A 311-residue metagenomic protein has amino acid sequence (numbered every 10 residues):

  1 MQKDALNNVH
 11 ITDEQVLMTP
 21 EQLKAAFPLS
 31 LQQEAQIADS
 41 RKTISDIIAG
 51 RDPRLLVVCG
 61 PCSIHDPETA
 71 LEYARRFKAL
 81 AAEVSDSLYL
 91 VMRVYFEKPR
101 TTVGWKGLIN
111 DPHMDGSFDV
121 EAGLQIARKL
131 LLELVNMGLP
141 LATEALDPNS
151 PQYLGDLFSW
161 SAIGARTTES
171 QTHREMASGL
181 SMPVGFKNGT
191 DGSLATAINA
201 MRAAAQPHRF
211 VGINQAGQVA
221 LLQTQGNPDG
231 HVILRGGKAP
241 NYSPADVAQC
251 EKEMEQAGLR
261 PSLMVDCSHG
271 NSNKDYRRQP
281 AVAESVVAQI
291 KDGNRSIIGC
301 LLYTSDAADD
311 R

Functional and structural regions predicted by a protein language model:
Q2-N8, S87-Y242, D246-V247, G270 (+4 more regions): Active-site-facing alpha/beta catalytic cores
E14-I48: N- or domain-start disorder-to-order transition segments that initiate the globular core
I37, R41, I64-H65, A70 (+2 more regions): Metallocofactor- and cofactor-centric catalytic cores in central/energy metabolism, strongly enriched
A49, A82, L134-N136, E255-G258: Acidic (Asp/Glu)-rich catalytic clusters
G60, V265: Conserved, mostly hydrophobic/aromatic
H65-A81, F118-I126: Glycine-rich anion/phosphate-binding loops
S296-L302: Thiamine diphosphate
Y303-D310: Conserved small/polar residues in nucleotide/adenosyl-binding loops
